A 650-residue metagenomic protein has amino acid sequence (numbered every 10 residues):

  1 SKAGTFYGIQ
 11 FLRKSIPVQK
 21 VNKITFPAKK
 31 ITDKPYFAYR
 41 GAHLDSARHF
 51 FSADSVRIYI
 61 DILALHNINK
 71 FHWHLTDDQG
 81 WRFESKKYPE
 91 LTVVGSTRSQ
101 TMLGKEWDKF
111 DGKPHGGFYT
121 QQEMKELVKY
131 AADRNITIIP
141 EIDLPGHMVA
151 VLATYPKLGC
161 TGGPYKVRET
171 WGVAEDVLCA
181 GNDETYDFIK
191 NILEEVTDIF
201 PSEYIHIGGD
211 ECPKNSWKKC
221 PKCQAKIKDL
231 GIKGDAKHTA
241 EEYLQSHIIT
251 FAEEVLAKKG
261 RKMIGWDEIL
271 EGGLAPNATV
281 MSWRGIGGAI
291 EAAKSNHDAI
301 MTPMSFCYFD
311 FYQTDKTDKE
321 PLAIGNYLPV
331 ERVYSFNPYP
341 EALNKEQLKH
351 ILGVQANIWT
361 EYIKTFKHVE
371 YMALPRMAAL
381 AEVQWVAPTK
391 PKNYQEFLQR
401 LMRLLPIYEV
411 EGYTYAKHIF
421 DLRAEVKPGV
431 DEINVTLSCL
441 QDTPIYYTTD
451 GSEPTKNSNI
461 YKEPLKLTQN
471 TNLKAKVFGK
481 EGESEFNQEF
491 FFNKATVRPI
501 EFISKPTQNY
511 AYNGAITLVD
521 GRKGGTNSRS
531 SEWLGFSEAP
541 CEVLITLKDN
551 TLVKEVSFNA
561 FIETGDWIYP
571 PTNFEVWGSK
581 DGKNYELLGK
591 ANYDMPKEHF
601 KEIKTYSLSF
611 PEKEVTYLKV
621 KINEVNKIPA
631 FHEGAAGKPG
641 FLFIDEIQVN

Functional and structural regions predicted by a protein language model:
K2-Y204, F251, V255, Q355-T360: Feature activates predominantly on carbohydrate-active enzymes
F50-S52, D78-E84, P145-V151, H206 (+8 more regions): Flexible loop/turn segments at secondary-structure boundaries
V151, P156, K166-P276, W283-E291: Active-site neighborhood of glycoside hydrolase catalytic domains
K262-A278, W283-N434: Flexible, acidic glycine-rich loops studded with aromatic residues
K392, E396-L544, F561, P570: Short, compositionally stereotyped local motifs that mark structural "simplifiers"
G525-G589, E602-N650: Aromatic, loop-rich ligand-recognition surfaces of beta-strand-rich domains
N592-K597: Surface-exposed loop and turn segments in beta-propeller and other repeat-based domains that flank or scaffold
